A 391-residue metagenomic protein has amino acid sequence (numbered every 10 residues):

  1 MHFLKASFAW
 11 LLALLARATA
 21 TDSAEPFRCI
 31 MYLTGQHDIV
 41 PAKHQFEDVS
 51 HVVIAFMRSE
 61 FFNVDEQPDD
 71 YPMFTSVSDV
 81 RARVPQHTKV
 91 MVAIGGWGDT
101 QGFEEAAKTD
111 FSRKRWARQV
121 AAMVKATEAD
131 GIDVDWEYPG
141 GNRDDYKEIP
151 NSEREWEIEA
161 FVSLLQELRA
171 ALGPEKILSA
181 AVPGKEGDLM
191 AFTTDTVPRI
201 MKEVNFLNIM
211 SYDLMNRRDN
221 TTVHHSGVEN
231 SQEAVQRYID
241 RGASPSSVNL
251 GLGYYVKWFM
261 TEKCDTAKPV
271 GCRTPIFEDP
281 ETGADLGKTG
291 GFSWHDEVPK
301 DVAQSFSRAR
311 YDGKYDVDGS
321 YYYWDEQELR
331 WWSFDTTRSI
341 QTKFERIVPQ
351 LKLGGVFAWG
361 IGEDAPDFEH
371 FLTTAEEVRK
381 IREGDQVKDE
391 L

Functional and structural regions predicted by a protein language model:
H2-L4, W10-P26, D389: N-terminal signal peptide
L4, D22-S23, F74-M91, G95-G96 (+3 more regions): Surface-exposed amphipathic alpha-helices with a cationic face
T21-V124, N142, F371-T374, K380-E383: Glycan-recognition patch characteristic of GH18 chitinases/ENGases and related GlcNAc/peptidoglycan-binding proteins
L33, F56, V92-G96, W136-Y138 (+4 more regions): A cross-domain feature marking catalytic cores of carbohydrate-active enzymes and several ubiquitous metabolic/repair
V52, V92, V134, L168 (+4 more regions): Conserved, mostly hydrophobic/aromatic
F61-P72, P139-E297: Substrate-binding surface in catalytic domains of secreted glycosidases
F74-R81, A117-V124, I158-R169, V197 (+3 more regions): Generic structural signal for well-ordered alpha-helices, preferentially at hydrophobic/aromatic core positions
I94, L252-R346, T374-L391: Glycan-binding loop/region signatures in secreted carbohydrate-active enzymes
